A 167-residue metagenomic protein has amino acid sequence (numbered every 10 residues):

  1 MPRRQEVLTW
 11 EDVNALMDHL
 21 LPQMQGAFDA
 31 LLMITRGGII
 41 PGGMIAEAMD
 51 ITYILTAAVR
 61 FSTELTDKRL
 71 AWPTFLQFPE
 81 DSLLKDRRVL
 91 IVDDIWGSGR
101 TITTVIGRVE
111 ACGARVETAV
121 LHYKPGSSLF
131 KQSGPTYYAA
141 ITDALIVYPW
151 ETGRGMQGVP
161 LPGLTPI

Functional and structural regions predicted by a protein language model:
M1-I167: PRPP-associated nucleotide enzymes
